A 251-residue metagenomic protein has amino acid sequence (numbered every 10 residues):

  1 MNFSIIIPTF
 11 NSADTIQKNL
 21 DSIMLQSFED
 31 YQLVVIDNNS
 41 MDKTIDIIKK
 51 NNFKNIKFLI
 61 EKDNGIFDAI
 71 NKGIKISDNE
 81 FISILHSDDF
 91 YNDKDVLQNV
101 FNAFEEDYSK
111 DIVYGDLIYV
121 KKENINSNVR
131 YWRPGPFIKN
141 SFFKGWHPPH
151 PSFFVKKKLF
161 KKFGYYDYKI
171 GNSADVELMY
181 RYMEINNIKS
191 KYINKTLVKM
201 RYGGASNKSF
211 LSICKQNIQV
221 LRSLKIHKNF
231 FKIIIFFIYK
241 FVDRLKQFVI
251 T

Functional and structural regions predicted by a protein language model:
M1-S4, Q32, E177: Cell-envelope/extracellular polymer assembly enzymes that use nucleotide-activated donors
S12-L25: Short, well-formed alpha-helical segments that are part of the catalytic scaffolds of diverse glycosyltransferases
D14-Q17, D42-K50: Acidic helix N-cap motif at the loop->helix transition within catalytic regions of sugar-transfer enzymes
E29, D37-D46, H86: A conserved acidic beta->alpha catalytic loop
I60-S77: Glycine-rich, basic loop-to-helix element that forms the pyrophosphate-binding segment of sugar-nucleotide handling
I82: Short aromatic/hydrophobic "clamp" motif used to bind/position activated sugar donors
K94-S127: Conserved donor NDP-sugar-binding/catalytic core segment of glycosyltransferases
W132-K215, Q219: Conserved nucleotide-sugar donor-binding catalytic segment
